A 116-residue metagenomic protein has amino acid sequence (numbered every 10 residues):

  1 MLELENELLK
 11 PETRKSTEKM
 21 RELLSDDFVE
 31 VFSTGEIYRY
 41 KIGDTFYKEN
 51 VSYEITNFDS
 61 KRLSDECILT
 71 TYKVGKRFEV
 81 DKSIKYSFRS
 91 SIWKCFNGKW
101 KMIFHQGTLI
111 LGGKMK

Functional and structural regions predicted by a protein language model:
L2-K116: A beta-strand edge to alpha-helix "cap/lid" segment located at domain peripheries
